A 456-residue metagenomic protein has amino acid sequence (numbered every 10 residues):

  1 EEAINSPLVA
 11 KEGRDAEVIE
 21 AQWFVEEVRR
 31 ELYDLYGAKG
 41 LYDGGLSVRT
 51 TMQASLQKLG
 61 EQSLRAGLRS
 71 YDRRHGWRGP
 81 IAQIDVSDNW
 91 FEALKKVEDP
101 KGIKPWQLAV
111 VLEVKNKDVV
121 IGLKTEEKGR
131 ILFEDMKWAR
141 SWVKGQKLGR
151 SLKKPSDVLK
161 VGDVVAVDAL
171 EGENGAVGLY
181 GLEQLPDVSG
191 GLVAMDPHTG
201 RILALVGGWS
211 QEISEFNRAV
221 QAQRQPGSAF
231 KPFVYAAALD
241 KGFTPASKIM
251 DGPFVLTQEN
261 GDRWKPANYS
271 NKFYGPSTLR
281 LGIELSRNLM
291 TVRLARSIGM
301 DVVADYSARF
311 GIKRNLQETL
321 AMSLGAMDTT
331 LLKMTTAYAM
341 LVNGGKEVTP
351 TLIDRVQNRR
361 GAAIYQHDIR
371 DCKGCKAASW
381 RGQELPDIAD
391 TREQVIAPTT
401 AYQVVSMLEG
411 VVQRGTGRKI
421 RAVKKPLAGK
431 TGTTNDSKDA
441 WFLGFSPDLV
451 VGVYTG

Functional and structural regions predicted by a protein language model:
E1, L8-E17, R69-R73, L203 (+6 more regions): Secretory-pathway/luminal and periplasmic proteins that interact with or process carbohydrate-rich
E1-K124, L294, D301, D305-R309 (+3 more regions): Non-catalytic, structured segments within soluble enzyme domains
S6-P7, A166-A169, Q221-P276, T349-I369: Short, glycine/proline-biased beta-turn/loop segments that scaffold the active-site neighborhood
E26, R30, A54, K58 (+15 more regions): Feature representing long, continuous alpha-helical segments
T50, A54-Q57, E61-S63, D99-K115 (+7 more regions): A penicillin-recognizing enzyme superfamily signal
M52, I249-F254, Q258-E259, A267-N343: Active-site-adjacent helix/loop patches that line small-molecule binding or acyl-intermediate pockets
G60, N116, T199-G200, Q223-D251 (+4 more regions): Active-site SXXK
K147-S156, L185-G190, I213-F233, A246-D251 (+2 more regions): Short active-site loop at a secondary-structure junction that contains or immediately precedes the catalytic residue(s)
